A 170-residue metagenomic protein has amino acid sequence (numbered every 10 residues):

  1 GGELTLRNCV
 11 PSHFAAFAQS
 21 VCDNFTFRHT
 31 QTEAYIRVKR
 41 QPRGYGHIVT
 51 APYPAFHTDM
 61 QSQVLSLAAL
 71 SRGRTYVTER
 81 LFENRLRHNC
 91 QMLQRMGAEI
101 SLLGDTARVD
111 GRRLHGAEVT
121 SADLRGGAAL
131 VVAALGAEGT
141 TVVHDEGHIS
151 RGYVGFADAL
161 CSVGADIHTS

Functional and structural regions predicted by a protein language model:
G1-S170: Short, structured segments at the rim of ligand-binding sites
